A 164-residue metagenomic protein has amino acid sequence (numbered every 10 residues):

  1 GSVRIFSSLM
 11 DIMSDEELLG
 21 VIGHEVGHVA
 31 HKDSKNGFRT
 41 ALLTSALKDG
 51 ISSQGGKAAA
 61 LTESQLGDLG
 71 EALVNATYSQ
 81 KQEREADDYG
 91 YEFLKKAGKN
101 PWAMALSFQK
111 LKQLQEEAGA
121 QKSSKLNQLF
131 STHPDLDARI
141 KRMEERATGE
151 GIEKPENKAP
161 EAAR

Functional and structural regions predicted by a protein language model:
G1-R164: A Zn2+-metalloprotease active-site environment signal
